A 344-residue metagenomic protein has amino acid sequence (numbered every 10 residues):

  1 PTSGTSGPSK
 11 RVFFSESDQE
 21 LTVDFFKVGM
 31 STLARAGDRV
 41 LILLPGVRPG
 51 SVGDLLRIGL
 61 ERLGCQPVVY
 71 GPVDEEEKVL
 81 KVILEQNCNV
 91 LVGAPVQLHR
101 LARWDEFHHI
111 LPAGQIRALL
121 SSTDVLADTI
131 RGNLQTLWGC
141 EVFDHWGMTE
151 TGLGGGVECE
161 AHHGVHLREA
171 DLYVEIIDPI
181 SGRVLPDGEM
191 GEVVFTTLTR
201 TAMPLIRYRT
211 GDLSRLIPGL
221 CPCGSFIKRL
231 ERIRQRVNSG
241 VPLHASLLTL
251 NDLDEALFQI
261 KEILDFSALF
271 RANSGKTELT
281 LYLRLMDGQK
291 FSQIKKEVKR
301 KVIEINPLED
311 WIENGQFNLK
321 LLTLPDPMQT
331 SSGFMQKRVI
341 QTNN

Functional and structural regions predicted by a protein language model:
P1-V12: Conserved adenylation A10 loop of the ANL superfamily
R11, L41, T280-Y282: Short aromatic/hydrophobic contact patches that present stacked aromatics for nucleic-acid/ligand binding
V12-Q19, F291: Flexible, glycine- and charge-enriched loops at secondary-structure boundaries
E16-G29, R39-H99: AMP-binding/adenylate-forming
F26-T32, W104-D105: Short internal alpha-helix immediately C-terminal to a glycine-rich phosphate-binding loop in Rossmann-like
A34-D38: Short helix-loop-beta connector
Q66-N344: Active-site glycine/GP-rich loop and adjacent strand/helix microenvironment that borders small-molecule binding pockets
